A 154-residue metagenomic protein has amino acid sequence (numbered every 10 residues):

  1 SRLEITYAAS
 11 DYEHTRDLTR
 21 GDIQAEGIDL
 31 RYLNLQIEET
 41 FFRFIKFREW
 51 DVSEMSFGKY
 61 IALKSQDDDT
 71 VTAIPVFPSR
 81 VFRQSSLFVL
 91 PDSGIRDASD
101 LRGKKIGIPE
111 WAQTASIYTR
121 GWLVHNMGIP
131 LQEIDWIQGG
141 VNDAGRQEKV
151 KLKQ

Functional and structural regions predicted by a protein language model:
S1-T6: Extreme N-terminal starter segment of soluble prokaryotic enzymes
A9: Extended substrate-binding grooves/exosites of carbohydrate-active enzymes
E13-G145: Short, glycine-/small- and polar/acidic-enriched structural segments that line small-molecule recognition paths
E148-Q154: Short, intrinsically disordered, charge-balanced linker/junction segments flanking boundaries in proteins
